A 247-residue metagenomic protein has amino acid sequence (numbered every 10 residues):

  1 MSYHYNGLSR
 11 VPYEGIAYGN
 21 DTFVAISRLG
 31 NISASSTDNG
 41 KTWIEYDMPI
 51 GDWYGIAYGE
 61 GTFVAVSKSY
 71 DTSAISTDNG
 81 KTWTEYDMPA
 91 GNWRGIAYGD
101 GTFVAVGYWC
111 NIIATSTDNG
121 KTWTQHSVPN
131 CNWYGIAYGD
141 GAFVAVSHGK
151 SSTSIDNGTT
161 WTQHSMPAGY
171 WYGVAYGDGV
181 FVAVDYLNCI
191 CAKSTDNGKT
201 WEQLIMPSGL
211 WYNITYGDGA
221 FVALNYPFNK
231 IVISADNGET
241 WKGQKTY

Functional and structural regions predicted by a protein language model:
S2-S9, E45-I50, E85-A90, Q125-N130 (+3 more regions): Short loop/turn motifs that cap or connect beta-strands within the blades of beta-propeller-type repeat domains
R10-A17, G51-G59, G91-Y98, N132-Y138 (+2 more regions): Repeated scaffold domains used in trafficking and secretory/extracellular systems, primarily beta-propellers
D21-A25, T62-A65, T102-A105, A142-A145 (+2 more regions): Entry beta-strands of beta-propeller and related beta-repeat scaffolds
S36-T37, S76-T77, S116-T117, S154-I155 (+2 more regions): Conserved Ser/Thr-centered positions that define the repeating blades of beta-propeller domains
V222-Y247: Blade-level signature of beta-propeller repeat domains, shared across WD40, Kelch, NHL, RCC1 and BNR/Asp-box propellers
